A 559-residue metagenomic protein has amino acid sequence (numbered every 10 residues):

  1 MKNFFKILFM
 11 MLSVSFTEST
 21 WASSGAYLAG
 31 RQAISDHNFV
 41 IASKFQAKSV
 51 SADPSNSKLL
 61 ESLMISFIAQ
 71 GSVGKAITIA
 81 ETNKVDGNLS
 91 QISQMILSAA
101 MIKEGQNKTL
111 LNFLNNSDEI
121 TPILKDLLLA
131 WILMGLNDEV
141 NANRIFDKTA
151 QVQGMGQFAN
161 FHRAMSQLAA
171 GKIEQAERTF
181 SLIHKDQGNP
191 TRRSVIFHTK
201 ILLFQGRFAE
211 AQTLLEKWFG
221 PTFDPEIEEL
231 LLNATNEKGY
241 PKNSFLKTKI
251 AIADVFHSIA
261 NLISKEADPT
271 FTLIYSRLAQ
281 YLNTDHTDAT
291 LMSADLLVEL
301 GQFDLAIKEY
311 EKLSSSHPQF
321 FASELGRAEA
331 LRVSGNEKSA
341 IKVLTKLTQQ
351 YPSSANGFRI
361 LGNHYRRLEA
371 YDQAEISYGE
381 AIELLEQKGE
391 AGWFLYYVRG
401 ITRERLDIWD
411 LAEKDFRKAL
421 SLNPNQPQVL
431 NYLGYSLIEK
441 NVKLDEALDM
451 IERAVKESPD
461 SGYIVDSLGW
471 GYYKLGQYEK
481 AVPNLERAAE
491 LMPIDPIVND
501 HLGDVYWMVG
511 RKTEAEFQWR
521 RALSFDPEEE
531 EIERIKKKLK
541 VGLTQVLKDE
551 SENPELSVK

Functional and structural regions predicted by a protein language model:
E18-G25, N115, Y240-V255, E386-G389 (+1 more regions): TPR-adjacent "capping" and linker segments in tetratricopeptide-repeat scaffold/adaptor proteins
R31, I65, A99, W131 (+10 more regions): Residue-level recognition of tetratricopeptide repeat
I34, I68, I102, M134 (+11 more regions): Position-specific recognition of the canonical hydrophobic site in helix A of tetratricopeptide repeat
A52, V85-G87, D118-I120, Q151-V152 (+10 more regions): Structural marker of alpha-solenoid helical repeat scaffolds
L59, S93, K125, A159 (+11 more regions): TPR alpha-solenoid repeat register
S62-L63, I96-L97, L128, H162 (+11 more regions): Canonical tetratricopeptide repeat
